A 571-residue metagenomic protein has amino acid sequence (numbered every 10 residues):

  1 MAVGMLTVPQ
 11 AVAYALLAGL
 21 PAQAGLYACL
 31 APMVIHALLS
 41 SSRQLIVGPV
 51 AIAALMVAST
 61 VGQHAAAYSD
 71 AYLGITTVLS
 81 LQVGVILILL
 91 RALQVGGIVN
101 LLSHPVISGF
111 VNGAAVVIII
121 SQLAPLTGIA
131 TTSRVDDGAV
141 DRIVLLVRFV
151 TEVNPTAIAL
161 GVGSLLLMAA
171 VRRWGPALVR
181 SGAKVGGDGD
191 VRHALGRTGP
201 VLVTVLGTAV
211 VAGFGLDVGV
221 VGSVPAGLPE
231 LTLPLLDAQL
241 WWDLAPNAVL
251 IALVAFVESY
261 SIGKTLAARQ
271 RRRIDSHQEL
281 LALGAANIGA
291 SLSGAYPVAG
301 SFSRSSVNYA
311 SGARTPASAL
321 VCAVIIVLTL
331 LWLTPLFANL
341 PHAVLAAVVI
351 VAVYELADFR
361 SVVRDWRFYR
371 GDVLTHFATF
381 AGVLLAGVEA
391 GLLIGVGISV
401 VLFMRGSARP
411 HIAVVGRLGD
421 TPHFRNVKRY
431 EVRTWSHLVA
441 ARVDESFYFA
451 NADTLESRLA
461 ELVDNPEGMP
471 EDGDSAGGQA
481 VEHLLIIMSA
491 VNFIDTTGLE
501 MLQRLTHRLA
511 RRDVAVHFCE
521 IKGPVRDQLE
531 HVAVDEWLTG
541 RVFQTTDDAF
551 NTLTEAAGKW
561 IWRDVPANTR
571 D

Functional and structural regions predicted by a protein language model:
M1-T421, W435, T497, M501 (+1 more regions): Transmembrane helical cores of multi-pass ion-transport proteins
L126, D527-E536, I561-D571: Short secondary-structure transition/capping segments
S261, T265, P524-Q528, T552: Phosphate- and divalent-cation-binding pockets in alpha/beta enzyme and binding domains that engage nucleotide-derived
E355-V532, E536-W537, D547: The feature marks cytosolic C-terminal regulatory regions of anion transporters and related permeases
A460, D547-G558: A short, amphipathic alpha-helical segment
G468-A480, L553-D571: Intrinsically disordered or compositionally simple regulatory linkers and C-terminal tails in signal-transduction
G540-R541: Peripheral, non-AAA+ core regions of ATP-driven protein-machinery
